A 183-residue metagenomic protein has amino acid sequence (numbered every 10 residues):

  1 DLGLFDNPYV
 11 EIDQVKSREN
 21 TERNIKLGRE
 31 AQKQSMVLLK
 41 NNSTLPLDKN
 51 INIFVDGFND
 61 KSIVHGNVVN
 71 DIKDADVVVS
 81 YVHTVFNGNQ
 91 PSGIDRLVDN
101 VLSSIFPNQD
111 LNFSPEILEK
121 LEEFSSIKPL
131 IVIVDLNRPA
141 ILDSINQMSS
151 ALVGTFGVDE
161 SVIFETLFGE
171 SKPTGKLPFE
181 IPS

Functional and structural regions predicted by a protein language model:
D1-Y9, K16: Long, well-ordered, tryptophan-enriched scaffold segments
D13-S183: C-terminal non-catalytic regions of proteins with extracellular/luminal or membrane-system context
